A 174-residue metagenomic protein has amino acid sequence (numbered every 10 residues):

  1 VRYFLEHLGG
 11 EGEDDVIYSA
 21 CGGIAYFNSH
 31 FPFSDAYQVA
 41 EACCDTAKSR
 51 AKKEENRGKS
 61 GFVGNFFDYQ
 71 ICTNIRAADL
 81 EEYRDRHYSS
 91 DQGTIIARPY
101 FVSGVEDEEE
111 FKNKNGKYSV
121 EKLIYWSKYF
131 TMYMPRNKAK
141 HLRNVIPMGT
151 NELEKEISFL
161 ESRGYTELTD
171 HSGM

Functional and structural regions predicted by a protein language model:
V1-M174: Charged, helix-rich terminal subdomains or tails
